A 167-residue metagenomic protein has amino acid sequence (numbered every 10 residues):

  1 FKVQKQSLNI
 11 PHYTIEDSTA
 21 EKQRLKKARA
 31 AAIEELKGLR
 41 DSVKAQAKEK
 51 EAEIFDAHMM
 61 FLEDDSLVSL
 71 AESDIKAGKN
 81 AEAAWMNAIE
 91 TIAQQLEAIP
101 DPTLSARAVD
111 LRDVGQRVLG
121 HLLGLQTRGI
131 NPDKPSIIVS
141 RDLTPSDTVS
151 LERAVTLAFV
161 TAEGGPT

Functional and structural regions predicted by a protein language model:
F1-P166: Non-catalytic, soluble scaffold/interaction modules
